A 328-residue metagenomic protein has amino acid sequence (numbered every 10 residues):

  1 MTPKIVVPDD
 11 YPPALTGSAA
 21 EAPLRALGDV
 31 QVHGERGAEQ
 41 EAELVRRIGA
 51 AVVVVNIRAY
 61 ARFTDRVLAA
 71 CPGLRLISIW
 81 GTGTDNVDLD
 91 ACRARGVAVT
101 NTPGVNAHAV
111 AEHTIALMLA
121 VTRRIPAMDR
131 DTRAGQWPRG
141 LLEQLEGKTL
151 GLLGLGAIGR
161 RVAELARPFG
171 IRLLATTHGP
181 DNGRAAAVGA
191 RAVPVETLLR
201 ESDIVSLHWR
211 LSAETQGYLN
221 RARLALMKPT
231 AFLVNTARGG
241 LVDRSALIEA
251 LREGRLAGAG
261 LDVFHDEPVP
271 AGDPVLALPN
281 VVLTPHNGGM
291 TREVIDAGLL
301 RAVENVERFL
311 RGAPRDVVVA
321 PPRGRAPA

Functional and structural regions predicted by a protein language model:
M1-R58, R325-A328: N-terminal glycine-/charge-rich "phosphate-binding" loop or analogous flexible N-terminal tail
P23, R139-P229: Rossmann-like dinucleotide/phosphate-binding beta-alpha-beta segment
L24, L44-R47, V67-A70, T197-L198 (+2 more regions): Structural alpha-helical scaffold elements that stabilize or flank donor/cofactor-binding regions in carbohydrate
R46-V53, P72-L74, E201-I204, K228-A231: Short acidic/histidine-rich motifs immediately flanking catalytic phosphotransfer sites in two-component signaling
G49-D129, L142-E143, K148: Phosphate/diphosphate ligand-binding glycine-rich loop within oxidoreductases
A59, D203, W209-L211, A237-R238 (+1 more regions): Short glycine-/small-residue-rich Rossmann-like dinucleotide-binding loops
V99, R221, T230-A328: Rossmann-like dinucleotide-binding domain for NAD(H)/NADP(H)
A111-R130, K148, E164-I171, L300-A313: Oxidoreductase and adenylate-handling cofactor-binding alpha/beta cores
